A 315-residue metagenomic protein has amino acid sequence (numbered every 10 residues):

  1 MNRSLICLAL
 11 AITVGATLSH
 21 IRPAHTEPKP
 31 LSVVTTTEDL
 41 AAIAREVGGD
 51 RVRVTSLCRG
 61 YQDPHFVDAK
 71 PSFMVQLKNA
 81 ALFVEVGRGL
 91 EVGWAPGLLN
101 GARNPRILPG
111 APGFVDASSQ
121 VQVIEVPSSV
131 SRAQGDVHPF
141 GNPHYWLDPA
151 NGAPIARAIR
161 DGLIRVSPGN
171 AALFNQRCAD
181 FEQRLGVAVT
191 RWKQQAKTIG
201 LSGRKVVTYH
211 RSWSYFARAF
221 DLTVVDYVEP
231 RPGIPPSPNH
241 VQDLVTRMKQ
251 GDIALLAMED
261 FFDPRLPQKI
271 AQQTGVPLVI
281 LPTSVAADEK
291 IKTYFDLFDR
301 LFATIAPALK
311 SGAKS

Functional and structural regions predicted by a protein language model:
M1-S4: Positively charged n-region of N-terminal signal peptides that target proteins for export
C7-S19: Bacterial N-terminal signal peptides
H20-S315: Extracytoplasmic metal-acquisition and chelation regions
